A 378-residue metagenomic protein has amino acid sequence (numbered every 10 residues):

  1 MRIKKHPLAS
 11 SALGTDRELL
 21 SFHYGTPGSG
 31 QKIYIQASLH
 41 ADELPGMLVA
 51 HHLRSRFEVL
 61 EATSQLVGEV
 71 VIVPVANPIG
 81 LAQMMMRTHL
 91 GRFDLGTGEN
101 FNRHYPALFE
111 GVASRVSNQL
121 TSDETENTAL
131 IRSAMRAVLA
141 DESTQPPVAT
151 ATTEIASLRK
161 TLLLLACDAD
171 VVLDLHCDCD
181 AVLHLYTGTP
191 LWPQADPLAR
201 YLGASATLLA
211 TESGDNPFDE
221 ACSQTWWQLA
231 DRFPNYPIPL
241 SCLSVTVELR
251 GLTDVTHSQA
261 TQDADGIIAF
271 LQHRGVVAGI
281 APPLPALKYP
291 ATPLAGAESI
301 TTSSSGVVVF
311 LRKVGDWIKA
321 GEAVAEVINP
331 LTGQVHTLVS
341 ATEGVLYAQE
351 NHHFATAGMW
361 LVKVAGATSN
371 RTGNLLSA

Functional and structural regions predicted by a protein language model:
M1-A378: Structured catalytic-domain cores with a bias toward divalent-metal coordination
